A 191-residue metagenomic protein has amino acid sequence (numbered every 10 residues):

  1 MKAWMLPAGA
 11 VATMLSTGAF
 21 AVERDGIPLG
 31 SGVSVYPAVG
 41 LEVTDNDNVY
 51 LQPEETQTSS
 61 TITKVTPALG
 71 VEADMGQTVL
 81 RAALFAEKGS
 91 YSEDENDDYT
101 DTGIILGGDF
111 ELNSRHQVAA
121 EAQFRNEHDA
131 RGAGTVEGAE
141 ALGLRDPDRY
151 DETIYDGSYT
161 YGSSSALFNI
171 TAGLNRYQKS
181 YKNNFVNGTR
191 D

Functional and structural regions predicted by a protein language model:
M1-P7: Bacterial N-terminal signal peptides that target proteins for export
A8-T13: Classical Sec-dependent N-terminal signal peptides that target proteins to the secretory pathway
S16-G18: N-terminal signal peptide c-region/cleavage motif recognized by signal peptidases
F20-D191: Gram-negative and organellar
